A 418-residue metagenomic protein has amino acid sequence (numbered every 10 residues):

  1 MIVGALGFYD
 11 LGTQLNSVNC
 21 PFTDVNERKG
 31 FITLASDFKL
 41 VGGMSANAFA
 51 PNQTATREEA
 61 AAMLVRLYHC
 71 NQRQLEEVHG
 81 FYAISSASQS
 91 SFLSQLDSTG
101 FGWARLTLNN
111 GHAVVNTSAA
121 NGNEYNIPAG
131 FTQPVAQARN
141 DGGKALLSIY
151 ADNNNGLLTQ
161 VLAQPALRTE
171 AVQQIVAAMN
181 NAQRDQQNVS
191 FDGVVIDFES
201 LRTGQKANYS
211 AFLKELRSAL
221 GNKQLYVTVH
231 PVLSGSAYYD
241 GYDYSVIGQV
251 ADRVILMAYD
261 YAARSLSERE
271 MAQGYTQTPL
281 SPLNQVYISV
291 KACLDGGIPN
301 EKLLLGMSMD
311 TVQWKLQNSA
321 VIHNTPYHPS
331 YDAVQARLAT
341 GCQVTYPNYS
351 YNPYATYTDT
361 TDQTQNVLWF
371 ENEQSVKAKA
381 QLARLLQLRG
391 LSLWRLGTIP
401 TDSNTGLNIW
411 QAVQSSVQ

Functional and structural regions predicted by a protein language model:
I2-F31, D37, V41-E58, R66-S86: Feature responds to low-complexity, polar/acidic, surface-exposed segments characteristic of secreted/exported proteins
R73-I175: Glycan-recognition patch characteristic of GH18 chitinases/ENGases and related GlcNAc/peptidoglycan-binding proteins
F81-Q95, A163-Q187, S236-Y244, E371-R384: Short, acidic/polar
T99, L147, I196, V254 (+3 more regions): Conserved, mostly hydrophobic/aromatic
L108-A129, Q205-V334: Substrate-binding surface in catalytic domains of secreted glycosidases
V172-N208, L256-Y261, S265, S392: Active-site groove signature of glycoside hydrolases
K302, M309-Q381, N408-V417: Glycan-binding loop/region signatures in secreted carbohydrate-active enzymes
K379-Q418: Acidic/aromatic/glycine-rich contiguous surface patches that form carbohydrate-binding/processing clefts and analogous
